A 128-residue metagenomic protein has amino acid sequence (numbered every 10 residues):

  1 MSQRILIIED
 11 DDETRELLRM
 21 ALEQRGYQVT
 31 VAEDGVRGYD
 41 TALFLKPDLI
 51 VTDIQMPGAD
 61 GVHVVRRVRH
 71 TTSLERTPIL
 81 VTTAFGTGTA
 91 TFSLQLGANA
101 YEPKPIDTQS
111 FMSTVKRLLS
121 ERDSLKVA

Functional and structural regions predicted by a protein language model:
E9: Conserved acidic carboxylate
R15, P57: The feature encodes the CheY-like receiver
E16-Q24: Charged docking surfaces used in two-component/phosphorelay signaling
R19, H63, F85-P103, Q109-S113 (+1 more regions): Alpha4 helix (beta4-alpha4-beta5 surface) of REC/receiver domains from two-component response regulators
G26-E33, T41: Short hydrophobic/Thr-rich beta-strand motif most characteristic of the beta2 strand and flanking loop of CheY-like
D34-R37, D60-H63: Acidic catalytic/metal-coordinating carboxylates
D53: Active-site residues of response regulator receiver
V81-T82: Hydrophobic/aromatic residues positioned on beta-strands within the core alpha/beta folds
